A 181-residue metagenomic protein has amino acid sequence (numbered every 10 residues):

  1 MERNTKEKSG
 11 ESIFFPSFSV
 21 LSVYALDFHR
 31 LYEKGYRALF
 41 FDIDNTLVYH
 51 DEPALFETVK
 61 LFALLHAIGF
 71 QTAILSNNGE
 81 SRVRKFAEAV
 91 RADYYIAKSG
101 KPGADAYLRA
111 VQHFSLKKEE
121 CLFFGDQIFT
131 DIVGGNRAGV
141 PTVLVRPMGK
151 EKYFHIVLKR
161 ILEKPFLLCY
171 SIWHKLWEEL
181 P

Functional and structural regions predicted by a protein language model:
E2-F41, L47, D51-L55, V59-Q71 (+3 more regions): Asp-based, Mg2+/Mn2+-dependent phosphohydrolase catalytic module
